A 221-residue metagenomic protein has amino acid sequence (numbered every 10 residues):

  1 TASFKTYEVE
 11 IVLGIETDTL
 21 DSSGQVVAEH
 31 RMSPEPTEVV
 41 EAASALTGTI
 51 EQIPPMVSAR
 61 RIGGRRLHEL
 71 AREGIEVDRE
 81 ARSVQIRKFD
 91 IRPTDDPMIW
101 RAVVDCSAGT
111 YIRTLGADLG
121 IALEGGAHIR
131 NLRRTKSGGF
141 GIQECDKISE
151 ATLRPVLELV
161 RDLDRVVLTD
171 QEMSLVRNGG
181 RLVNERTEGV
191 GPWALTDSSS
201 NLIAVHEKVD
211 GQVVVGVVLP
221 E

Functional and structural regions predicted by a protein language model:
T1-G141, A204-V205: RNA pseudouridine synthases
E10, V40, R87, I99 (+2 more regions): Accessory RNA 3′-end/elbow-binding domains used by RNA modification enzymes
